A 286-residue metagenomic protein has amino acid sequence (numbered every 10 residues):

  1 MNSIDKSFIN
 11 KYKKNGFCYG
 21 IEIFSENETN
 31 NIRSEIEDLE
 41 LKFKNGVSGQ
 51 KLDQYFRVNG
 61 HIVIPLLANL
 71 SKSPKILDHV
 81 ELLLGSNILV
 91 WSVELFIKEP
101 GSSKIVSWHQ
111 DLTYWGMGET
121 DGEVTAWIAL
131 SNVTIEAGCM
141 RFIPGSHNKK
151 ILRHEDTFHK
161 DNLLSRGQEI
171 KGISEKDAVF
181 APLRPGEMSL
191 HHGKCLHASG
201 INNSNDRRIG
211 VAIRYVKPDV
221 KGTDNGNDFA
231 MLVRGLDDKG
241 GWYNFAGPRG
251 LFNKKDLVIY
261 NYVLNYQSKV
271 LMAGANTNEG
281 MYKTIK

Functional and structural regions predicted by a protein language model:
M1-G118, E155: Non-heme Fe(II)-dependent double-stranded beta-helix
F24-E26, F96-K98, T113, V133-I135 (+3 more regions): Short, solvent-exposed loop/turn segments at secondary-structure junctions
K42, C195-L196, G200-K286: Non-heme Fe(II)/2-oxoglutarate
V63, W91, G122, E136-G138 (+2 more regions): Residues that flank catalytic or metal-binding motifs in active/ligand-binding sites
S107-Q110, I128, S165, S174: Active-site glycine-rich loop that binds ribose-phosphate moieties when present
D111-E123, K176-D177, L183, D206-R207: A short beta-loop-beta micro-motif enriched in histidine and acidic residues
G116-I135, P182, L190, R214-K217: Short, conserved beta-strand element in jelly-roll/cupin
I135-G200, D206: Double-stranded beta-helix
